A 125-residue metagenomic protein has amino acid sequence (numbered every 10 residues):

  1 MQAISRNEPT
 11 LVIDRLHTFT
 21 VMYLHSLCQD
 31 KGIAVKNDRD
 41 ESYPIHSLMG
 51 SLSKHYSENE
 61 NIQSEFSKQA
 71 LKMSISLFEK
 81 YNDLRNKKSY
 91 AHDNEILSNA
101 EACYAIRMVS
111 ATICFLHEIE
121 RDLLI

Functional and structural regions predicted by a protein language model:
M1-S76, I119-I125: Amphipathic alpha-helical interface elements
A70-I125: Charge-enriched, short contiguous segments at helix-coil
